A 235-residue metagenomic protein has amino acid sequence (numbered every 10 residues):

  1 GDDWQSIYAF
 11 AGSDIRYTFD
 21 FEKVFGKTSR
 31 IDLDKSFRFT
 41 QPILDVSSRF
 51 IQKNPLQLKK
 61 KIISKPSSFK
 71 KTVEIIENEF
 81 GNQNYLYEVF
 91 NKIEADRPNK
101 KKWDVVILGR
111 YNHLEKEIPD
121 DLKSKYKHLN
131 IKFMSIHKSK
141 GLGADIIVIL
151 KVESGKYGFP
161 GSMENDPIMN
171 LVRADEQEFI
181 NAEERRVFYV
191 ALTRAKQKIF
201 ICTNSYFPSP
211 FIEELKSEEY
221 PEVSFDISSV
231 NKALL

Functional and structural regions predicted by a protein language model:
G1-K71, G161, I212: Conserved RecA-like helicase ATPase core segment that couples NTP binding/hydrolysis to strand translocation
D2-W4, F25-R30, F69-T72, L129-I131 (+2 more regions): Short glycine-/polar-rich loops that comprise or flank the Walker A/P-loop and associated switch/sensor motifs
D3-I7, G12-I15, S36-T40, F80 (+5 more regions): Conserved nucleotide-binding/hydrolysis micro-motifs of P-loop NTPases
F21, E117-Y126, P210-E219: Short, aromatic/basic amphipathic alpha-helical patches
K27-K35, L56-G109: Inter-lobe coupling/hinge region of RecA-like P-loop helicase motors
F80-L142, K151: Conserved helicase/translocase motor-coupling segment
K101-K102, K127-N130, M134, S139-S205 (+2 more regions): Conserved helicase C-terminal RecA-like lobe
I107, E222-L235: C-terminal, charged and often intrinsically disordered regions of DNA end-processing helicases and nucleases
